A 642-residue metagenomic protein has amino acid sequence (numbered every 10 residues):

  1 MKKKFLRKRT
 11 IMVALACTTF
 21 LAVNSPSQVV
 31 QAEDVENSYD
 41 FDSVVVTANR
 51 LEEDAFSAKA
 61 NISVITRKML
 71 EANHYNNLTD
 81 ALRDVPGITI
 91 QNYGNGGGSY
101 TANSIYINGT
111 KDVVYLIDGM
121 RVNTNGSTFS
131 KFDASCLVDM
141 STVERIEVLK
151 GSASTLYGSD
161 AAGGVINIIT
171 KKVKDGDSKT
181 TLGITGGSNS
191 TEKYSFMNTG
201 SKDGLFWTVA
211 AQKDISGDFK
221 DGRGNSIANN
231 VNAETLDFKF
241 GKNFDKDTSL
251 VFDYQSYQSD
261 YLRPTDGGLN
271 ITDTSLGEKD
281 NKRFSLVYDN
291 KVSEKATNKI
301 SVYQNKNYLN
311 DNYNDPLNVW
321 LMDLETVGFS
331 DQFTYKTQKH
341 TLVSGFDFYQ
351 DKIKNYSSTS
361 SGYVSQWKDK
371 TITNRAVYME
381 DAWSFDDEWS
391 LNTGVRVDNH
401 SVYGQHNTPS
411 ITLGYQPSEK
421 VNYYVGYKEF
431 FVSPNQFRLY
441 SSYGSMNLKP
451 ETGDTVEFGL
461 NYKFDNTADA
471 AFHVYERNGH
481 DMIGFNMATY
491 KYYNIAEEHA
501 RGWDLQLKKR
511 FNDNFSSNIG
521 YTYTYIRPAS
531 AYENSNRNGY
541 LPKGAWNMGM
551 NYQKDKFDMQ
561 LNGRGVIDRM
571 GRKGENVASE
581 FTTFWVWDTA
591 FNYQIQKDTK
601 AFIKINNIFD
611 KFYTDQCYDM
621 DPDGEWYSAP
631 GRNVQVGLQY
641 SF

Functional and structural regions predicted by a protein language model:
K4-R9, V13-C17, T199, G241-N243 (+2 more regions): Conserved C-terminal beta-signal and adjacent last beta-strands/turns of outer-membrane beta-barrel proteins
Q31, T79, R83-R121: Extracytoplasmic beta-strand/coil segments of soluble accessory domains associated with Gram-negative outer-membrane
L78-A81, N103-Y106, L116, D133-C136 (+3 more regions): N-terminal periplasmic accessory domains that precede and gate Gram-negative outer-membrane beta-barrel machines
S104, R121-K150: Short acidic/polar hinge/loop motifs at secondary-structure boundaries that mediate gating or recognition
T155, N167, D175-D177, G183 (+1 more regions): Periplasmic-side early beta-strands and strand-to-turn transitions of outer-membrane beta-barrels
L269-K291, M322, I372, N422 (+6 more regions): Outer-membrane beta-barrel signature, preferentially recognizing the C-terminal barrel domain of Gram-negative
K352-K354, T359, S401-N407, L413-E457 (+5 more regions): Surface-exposed extracellular loop regions of Gram-negative outer-membrane beta-barrel proteins, predominantly
S384-L391, E476-N478, N494-G574, K597-K600 (+2 more regions): Gram-negative outer-membrane beta-barrel transporters
